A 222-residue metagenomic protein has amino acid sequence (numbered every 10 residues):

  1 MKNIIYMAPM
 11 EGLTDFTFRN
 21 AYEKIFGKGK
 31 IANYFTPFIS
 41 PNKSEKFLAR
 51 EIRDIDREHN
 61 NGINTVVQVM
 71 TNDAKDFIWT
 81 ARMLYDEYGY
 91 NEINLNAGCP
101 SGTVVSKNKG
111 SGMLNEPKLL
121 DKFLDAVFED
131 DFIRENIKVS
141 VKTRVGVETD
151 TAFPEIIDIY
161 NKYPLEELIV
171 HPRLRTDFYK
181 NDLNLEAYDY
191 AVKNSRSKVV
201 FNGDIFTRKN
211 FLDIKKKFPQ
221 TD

Functional and structural regions predicted by a protein language model:
M1-D222: Flavin-dependent oxidoreductase catalytic cores
